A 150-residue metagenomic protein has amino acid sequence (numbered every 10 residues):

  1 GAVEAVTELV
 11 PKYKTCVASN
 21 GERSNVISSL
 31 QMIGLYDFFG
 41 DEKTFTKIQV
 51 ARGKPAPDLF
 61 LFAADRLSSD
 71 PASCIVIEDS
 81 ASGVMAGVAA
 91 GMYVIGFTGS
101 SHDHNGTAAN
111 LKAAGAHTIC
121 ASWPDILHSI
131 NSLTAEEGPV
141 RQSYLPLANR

Functional and structural regions predicted by a protein language model:
G1-V17, R23-I27: Short, acidic loop-to-helix structural element flanking the phosphoryl-transfer center in phosphate-processing enzymes
T7, R23-R150: Asp-based, Mg2+/Mn2+-dependent phosphohydrolase catalytic module
V17-A18, E78: Small/polar loops that bind or transfer phosphate-bearing groups
